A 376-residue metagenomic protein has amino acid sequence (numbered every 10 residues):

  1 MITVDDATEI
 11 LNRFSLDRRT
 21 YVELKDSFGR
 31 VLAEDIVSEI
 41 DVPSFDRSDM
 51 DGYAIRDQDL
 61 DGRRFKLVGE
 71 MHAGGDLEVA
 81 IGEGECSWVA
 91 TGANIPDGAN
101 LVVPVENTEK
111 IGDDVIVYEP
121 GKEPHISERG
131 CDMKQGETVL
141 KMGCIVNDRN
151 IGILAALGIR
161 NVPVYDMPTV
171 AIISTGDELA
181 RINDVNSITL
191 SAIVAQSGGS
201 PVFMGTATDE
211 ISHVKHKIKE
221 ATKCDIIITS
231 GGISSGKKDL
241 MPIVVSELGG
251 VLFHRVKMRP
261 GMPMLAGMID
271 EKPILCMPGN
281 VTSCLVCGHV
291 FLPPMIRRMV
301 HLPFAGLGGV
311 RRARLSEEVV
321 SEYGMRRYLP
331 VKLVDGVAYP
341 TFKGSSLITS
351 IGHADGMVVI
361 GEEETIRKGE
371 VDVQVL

Functional and structural regions predicted by a protein language model:
M1-R64, I145: Intrinsically disordered, low-complexity, positively charged segments
M1-V4, R160-M277, V281-C287: Helix-rich terminal scaffold detector
I2, T8, T20, E34 (+5 more regions): Flexible glycine/proline-rich
T8, N12, D51, V105-E106 (+14 more regions): Predominant activation on well-ordered alpha-helical scaffold segments within soluble catalytic domains
R13, Y53-G205, A338, F342 (+1 more regions): Short, glycine/charged-enriched hinge/interface segments at domain edges or termini
T20-V22, D26, K66-L67, V139-K141 (+1 more regions): Short amphipathic
F28-I40, D76-W88, A266-G267: Short, hydrophobic/aliphatic alpha-helical segments
D46-S48, D59-L60, E78-G82, I95 (+13 more regions): Solvent-exposed alpha-helices and their adjacent loops that cap or buttress functional pockets in soluble metabolic
